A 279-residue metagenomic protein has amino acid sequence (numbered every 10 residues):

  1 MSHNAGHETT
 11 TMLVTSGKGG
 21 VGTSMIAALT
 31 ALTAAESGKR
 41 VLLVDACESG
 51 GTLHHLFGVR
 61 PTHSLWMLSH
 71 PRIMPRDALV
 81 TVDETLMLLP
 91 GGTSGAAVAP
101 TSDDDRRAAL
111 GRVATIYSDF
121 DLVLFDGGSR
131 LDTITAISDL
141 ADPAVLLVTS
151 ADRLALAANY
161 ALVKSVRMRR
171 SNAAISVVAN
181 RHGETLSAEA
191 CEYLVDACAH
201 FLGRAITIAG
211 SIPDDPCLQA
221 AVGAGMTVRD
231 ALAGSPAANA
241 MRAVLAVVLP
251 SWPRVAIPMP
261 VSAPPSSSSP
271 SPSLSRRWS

Functional and structural regions predicted by a protein language model:
M1-T11, V248-S279: Acidic-aromatic/histidine active-site loop/patch
H3-S49, R72: Walker A/P-loop phosphate-binding motif and the immediately C-terminal alpha-helix
S37, V41, A46-L88, A209: Phosphate-binding loop that captures ATP/GTP phosphates
V59-H63, S165, Y193-D196, T227-R229: Short, hinge-like loop/turn segments at secondary-structure boundaries
P90-I137: Cytosolic-facing regulatory segments adjacent to core modules
L122-G210: Conserved catalytic-core segment of NTP-binding enzymes
H200-R229, M241: Beta-strand-loop-alpha "switch" segments that mediate conformational coupling across diverse proteins
L232-A256: Histidine-centered active-site loop/cap adjacent to the catalytic His in serine esterases/O-acetyl transfer systems
